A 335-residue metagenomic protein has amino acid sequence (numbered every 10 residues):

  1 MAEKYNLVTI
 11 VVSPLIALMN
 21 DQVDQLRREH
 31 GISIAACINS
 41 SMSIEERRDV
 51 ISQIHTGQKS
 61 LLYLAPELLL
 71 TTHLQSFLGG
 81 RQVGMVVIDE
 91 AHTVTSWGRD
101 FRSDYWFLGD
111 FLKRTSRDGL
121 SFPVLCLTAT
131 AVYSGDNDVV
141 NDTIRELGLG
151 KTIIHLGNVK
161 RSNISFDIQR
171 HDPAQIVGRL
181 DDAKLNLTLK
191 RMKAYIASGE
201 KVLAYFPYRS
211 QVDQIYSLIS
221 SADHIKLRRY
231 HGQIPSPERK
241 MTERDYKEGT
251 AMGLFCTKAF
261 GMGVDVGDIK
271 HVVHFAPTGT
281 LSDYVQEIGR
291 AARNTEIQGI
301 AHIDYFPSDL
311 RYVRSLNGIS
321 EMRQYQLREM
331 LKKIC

Functional and structural regions predicted by a protein language model:
Y5-H30, A36-M42, E46, A65-L70 (+2 more regions): Conserved Walker A/P-loop ATP-binding site and its immediately adjacent core in helicase/helicase-like ATPase domains
L7-T9, Q58-L62, Q82-M85, G119-L125 (+2 more regions): Loop/turn-to-beta-strand initiation segments
L18-M19, L69-L70, T93-R102, Y133-G135 (+3 more regions): Catalytic P-loop NTPase motifs of RecA-like helicase/translocase cores
D24, M42-M85, T93-R99: Conserved helix/coil segment N-terminal to the catalytic DExD/H
G31-M42, G150-L156, L203, A222-P237: Conserved RecA-like helicase motor-core motifs
G79-G80, G84-M85, H92-L156: Post-DEXD/H (motif II) to motif III coupling segment of the RecA-like Helicase ATP-binding lobe
T152-D213: Conserved interdomain linker/interface between the two RecA-like ATPase lobes of SF2 helicase motors
A194-F260, V264-C335: C-terminal helicase lobe
